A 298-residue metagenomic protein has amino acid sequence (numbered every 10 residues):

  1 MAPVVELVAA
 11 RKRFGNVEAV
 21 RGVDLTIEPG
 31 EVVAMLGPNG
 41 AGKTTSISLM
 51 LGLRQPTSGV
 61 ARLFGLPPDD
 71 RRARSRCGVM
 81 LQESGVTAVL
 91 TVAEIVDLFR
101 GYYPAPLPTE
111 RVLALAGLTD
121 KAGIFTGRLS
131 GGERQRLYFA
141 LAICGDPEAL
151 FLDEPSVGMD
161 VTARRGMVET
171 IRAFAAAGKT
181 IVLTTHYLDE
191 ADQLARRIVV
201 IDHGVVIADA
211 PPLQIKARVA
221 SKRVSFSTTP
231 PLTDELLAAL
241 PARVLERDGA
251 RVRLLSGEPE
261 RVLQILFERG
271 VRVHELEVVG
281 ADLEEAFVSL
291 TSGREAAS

Functional and structural regions predicted by a protein language model:
M1-R11, G293-S298: ABC-family P-loop ATPase nucleotide-binding domain
A2-V5, K12-L183, L188-D202, A208: ABC transporter nucleotide-binding domains
F14, K216-R218, V279: A short beta-turn/loop motif at secondary-structure boundaries
L98, R111, R128, Q214 (+2 more regions): Generic structural signal for isolated residues within well-ordered alpha-helices
G166-S256: ABC transporter nucleotide-binding domain
A220-R294, S298: Short, charged/small-residue-rich alpha-helical element at the C-terminal edge of ABC transporter nucleotide-binding
